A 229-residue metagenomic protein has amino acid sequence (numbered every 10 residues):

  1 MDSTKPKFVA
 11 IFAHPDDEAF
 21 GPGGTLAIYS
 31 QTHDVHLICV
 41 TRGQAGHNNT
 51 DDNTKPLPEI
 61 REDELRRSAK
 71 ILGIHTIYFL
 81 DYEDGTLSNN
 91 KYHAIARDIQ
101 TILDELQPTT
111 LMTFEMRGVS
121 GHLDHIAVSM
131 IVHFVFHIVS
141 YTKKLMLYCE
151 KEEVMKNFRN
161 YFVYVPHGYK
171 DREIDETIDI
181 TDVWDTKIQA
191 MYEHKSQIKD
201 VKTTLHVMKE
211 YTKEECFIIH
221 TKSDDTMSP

Functional and structural regions predicted by a protein language model:
M1-Q107, H133-F134, I138-T142, T226-S228: Active-site rim/loop-helix segments in enzyme catalytic domains that contact anionic ligands
D2-V9, N89-P229: Metal-dependent de-N-acetylase/amidase catalytic core
